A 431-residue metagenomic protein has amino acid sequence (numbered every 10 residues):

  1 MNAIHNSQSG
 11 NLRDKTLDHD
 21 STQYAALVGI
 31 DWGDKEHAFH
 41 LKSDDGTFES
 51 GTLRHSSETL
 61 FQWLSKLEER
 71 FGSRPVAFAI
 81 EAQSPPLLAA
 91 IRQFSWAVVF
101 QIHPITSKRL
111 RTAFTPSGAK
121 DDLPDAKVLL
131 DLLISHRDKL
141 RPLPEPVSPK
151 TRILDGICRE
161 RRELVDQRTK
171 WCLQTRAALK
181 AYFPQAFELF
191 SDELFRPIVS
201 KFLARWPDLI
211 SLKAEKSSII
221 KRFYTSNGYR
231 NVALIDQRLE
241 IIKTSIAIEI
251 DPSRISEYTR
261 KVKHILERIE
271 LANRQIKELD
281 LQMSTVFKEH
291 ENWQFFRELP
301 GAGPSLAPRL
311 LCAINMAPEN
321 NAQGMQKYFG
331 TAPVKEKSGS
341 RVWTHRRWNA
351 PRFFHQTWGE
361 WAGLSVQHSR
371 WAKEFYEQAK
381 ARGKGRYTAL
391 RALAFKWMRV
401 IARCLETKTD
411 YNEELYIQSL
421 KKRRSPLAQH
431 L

Functional and structural regions predicted by a protein language model:
M1-L431: A detector of single, family-specific signature residues that are central to catalytic or substrate-handling motifs
